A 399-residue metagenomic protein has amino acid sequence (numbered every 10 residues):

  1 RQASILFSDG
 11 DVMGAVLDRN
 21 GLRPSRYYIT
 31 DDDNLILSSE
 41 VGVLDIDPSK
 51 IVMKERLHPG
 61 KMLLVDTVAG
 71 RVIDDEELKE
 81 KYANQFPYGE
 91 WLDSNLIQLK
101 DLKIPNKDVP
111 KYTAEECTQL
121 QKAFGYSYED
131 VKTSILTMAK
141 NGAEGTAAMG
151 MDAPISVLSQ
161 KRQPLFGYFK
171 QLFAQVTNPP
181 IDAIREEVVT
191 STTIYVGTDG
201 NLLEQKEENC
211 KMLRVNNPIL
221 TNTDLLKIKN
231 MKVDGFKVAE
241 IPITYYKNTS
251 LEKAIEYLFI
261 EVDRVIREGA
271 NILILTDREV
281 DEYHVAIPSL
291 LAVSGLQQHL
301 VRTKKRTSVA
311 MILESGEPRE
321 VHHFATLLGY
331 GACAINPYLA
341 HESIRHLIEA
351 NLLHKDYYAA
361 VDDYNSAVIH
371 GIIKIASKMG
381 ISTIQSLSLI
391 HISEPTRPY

Functional and structural regions predicted by a protein language model:
R1-I36: Conserved catalytic micro-motifs used in adenylation/nucleotidyl-transfer and phosphoryl/amide- and methyl-transfer
R1-S4, A15, F236-I369, I375-K378: Glycine-rich phosphate/ribose-binding loops and adjacent secondary-structure elements that form binding surfaces
V12-A15, L22-S25, V43-I46, L64 (+8 more regions): Flexible loop/turn segments at secondary-structure boundaries
V16-D18, I51, R71-T244, S250-Y257 (+2 more regions): Extended, highly charged accessory segments
S25-L35, E40-V41, I46-K50, Y168 (+2 more regions): Feature captures the catalytic cores and cofactor-binding loops of soluble hydro-lyases/lyases that act on carboxylate
D33-I36, E40-K61, D66-F86, H323-L328 (+3 more regions): Acidic, glycine-rich flexible loop/linker segments
P179-E186, G269-L275, I375-L387: Flexible, glycine/charged-enriched surface loops at secondary-structure junctions
I390-Y399: Single conserved hydrophobic/aromatic residue that forms the stacking wall/gate of nucleotide- or nucleobase-binding
